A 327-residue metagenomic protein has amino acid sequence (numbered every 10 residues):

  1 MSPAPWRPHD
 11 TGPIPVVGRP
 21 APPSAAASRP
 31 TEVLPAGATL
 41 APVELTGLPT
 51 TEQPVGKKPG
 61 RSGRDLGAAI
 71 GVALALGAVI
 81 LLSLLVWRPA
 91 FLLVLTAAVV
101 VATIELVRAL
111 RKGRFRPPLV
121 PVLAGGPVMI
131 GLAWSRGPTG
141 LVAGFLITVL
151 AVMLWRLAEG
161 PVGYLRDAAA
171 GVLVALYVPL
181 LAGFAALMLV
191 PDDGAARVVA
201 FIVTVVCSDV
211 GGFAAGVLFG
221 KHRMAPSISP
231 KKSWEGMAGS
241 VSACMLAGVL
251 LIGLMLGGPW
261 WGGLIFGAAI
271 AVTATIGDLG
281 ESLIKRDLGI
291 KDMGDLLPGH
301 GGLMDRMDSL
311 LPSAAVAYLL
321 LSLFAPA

Functional and structural regions predicted by a protein language model:
S2-A268, V272: Membrane-embedded alpha-helical bundles of polytopic integral membrane proteins
L189, I284-G289: Juxtamembrane C-cap of transmembrane helices in multi-pass membrane transport proteins
S208-G211, A238-G239, M304-A314: Membrane-embedded alpha-helical segments of transport systems, primarily multispan ion/solute transporters
G212-G216, E281-K285, S309-P312: Alpha-helical transmembrane segments and their lipid-water interface positions in multi-pass membrane proteins
C244-M245, S313, S322: Hydrophobic transmembrane alpha-helices of multi-pass small-molecule transporters
D287-L310: Interfacial loop-to-transmembrane junctions
L319-A327: Juxtamembrane boundary at the C-terminal end of a transmembrane helix
